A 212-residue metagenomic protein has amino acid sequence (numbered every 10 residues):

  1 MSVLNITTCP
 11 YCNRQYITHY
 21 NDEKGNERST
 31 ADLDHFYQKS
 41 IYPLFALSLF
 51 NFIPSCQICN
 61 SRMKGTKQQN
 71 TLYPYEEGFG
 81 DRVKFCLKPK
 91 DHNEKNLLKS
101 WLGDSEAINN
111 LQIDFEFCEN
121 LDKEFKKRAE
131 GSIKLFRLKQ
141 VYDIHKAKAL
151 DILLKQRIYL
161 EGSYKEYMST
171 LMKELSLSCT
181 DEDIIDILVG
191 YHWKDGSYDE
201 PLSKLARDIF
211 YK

Functional and structural regions predicted by a protein language model:
M1-R14, I41-L47: Short, charged surface segments at domain edges that flank catalytic/cofactor-binding sites
P10, I53, Q57: Cys/His/Pro-rich metal-binding microdomains
R14, Q57-S61: Short Cys/His-rich local motifs and their 1-3 flanking residues in nucleic-acid-associated proteins and small
Y16-N51, G65-Q69, Y73-V83: Histidine-centered nuclease catalytic patch
Q38, S48, C56, T71-E77 (+2 more regions): Alpha-helix initiation/capping motif
R62-R128: Domain-level detector of nuclease and nuclease-like folds in predominantly extracellular/periplasmic contexts
A107-K212: C-terminal, charged low-complexity interaction regions
